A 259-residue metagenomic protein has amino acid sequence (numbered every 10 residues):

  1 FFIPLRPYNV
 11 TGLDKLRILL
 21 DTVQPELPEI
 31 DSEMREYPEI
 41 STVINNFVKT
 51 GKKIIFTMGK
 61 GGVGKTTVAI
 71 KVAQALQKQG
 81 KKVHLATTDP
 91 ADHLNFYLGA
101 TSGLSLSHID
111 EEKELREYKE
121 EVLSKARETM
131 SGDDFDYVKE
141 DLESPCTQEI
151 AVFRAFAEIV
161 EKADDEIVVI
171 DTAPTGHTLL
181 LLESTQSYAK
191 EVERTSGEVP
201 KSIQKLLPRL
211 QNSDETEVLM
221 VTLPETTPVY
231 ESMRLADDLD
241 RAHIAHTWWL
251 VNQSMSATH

Functional and structural regions predicted by a protein language model:
F1, E112-K119, Y188, V192-R194 (+2 more regions): Long, charge-dense
F1-K52, Q211, E215, T226-H259: C-terminal lobe/tail of nucleotide-utilizing enzymes
R6-T11, P90-H93, E111-L115, P174-H177 (+2 more regions): Conserved nucleotide-binding/hydrolysis micro-motifs of P-loop NTPases
I18, L27-E29, E121-K125, T129 (+3 more regions): Basic, amphipathic N-terminal segments
I54-G59, T67, V72-L76, H84-T87 (+6 more regions): Short, structured motif recognition centered on aromatic/hydrophobic residues
F56-E114, L182-Q186: Walker A/P-loop NTP-binding active-site region of P-loop NTPases, recognizing the glycine-rich GxxxxGKT/S
K78, A100-T101, V160-A163, L210-D214 (+1 more regions): Conserved catalytic network of the ASCE P-loop NTPase/AAA+ motor domain
T129-T226, E231-R234: Phosphate/Mg2+-binding loops and adjacent switch elements in nucleotide/diphosphate-handling enzyme cores
